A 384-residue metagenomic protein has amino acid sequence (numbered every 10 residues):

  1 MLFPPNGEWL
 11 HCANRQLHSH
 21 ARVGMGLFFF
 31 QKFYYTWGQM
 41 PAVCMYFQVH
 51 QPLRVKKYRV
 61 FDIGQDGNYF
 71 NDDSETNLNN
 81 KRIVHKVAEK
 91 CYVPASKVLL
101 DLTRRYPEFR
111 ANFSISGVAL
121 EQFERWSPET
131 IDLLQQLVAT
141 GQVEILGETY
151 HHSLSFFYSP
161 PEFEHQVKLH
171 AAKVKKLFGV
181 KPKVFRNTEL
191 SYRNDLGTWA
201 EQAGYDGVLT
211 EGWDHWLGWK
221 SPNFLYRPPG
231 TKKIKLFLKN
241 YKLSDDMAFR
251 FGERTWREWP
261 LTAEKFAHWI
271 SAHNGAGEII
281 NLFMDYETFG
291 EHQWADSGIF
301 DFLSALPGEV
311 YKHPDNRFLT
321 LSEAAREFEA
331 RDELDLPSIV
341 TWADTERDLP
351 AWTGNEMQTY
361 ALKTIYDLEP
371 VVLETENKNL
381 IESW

Functional and structural regions predicted by a protein language model:
L2, W9-L10, L17-F28: N-terminal amphipathic/hydrophobic targeting modules at extreme N-termini, encompassing cleavable Sec/SRP-type signal
H11, K32-T36: Short, positively charged and aromatic/hydrophobic N-terminal segments
P41-C91, R104, N223-I234, L238-Y241 (+2 more regions): Active-site and substrate-binding clefts of carbohydrate-active enzymes
A42-F47, P52-S159, H165, K183-R186 (+2 more regions): Short, well-structured secondary-structure segments
S96-L100, I131-Q135, E164-V174, G197 (+3 more regions): Generic structural signal for well-ordered alpha-helices, preferentially at hydrophobic/aromatic core positions
T130-G147, K168, V180, E201-L238: Acidic, His- and aromatic-enriched active-site or binding-groove loops in soluble protein domains that engage sugars
F156-Y158, W216-F224, D246-A248: Short, charged, surface-exposed secondary-structure boundary motifs
E162-E189, H268-F283: CE4/NodB-like, metal-dependent polysaccharide N-deacetylase domain that modifies extracellular/periplasmic N-acetylated
